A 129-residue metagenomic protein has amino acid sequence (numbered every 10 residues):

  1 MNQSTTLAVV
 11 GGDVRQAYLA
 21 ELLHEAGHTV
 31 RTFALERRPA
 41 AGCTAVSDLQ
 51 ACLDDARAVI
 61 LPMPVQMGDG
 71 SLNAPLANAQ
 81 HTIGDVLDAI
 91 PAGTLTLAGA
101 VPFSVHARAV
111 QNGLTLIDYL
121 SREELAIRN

Functional and structural regions predicted by a protein language model:
N2, I60-R128: Glycine/serine-rich phosphate-binding loop and adjoining beta1-alpha1 elements at the start of nucleotide-handling
S4-T6, T29: Residues that mark the start of a beta-strand
L7-Y18, L23, N129: Glycine-rich adenosine-cofactor-binding loop
D13, E36, A100-P102: Residues in the short beta-alpha loop(s) of Rossmann-like NAD(P)-binding domains
A26-G42: NAD(P)-binding Rossmann-fold cofactor-contacting core
G42-D55: Short acidic low-complexity segments
